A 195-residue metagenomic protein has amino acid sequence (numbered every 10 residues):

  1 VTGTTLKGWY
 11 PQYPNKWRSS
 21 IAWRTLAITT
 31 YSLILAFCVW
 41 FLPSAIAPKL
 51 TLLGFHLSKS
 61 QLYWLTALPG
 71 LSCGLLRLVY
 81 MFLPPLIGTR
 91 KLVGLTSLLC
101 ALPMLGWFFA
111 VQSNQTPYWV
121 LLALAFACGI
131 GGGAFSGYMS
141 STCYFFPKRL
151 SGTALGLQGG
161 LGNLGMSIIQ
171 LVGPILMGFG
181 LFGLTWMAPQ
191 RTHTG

Functional and structural regions predicted by a protein language model:
V1-C38: Cytosolic juxtamembrane N-terminal segment immediately preceding the first transmembrane helix of multi-pass
R24-F55, I169-G173: Extracytoplasmic
W64-F82: Central cavity-lining transmembrane alpha-helices of secondary-active solute carriers, predominantly the Major
L98-N114: C-terminal ends and interior cores of transmembrane alpha-helices in multi-pass membrane transporters/permeases
P117-G133: Hydrophobic core of transmembrane alpha-helices in multi-pass small-molecule transporters, especially MFS/SLC-type
G133-P147: Intracellular juxtamembrane helix-capping segments at the cytosolic ends of symmetry-related transmembrane helices
G152-G178: Glycine-rich segments within core transmembrane alpha-helices of 12-TM secondary carriers
